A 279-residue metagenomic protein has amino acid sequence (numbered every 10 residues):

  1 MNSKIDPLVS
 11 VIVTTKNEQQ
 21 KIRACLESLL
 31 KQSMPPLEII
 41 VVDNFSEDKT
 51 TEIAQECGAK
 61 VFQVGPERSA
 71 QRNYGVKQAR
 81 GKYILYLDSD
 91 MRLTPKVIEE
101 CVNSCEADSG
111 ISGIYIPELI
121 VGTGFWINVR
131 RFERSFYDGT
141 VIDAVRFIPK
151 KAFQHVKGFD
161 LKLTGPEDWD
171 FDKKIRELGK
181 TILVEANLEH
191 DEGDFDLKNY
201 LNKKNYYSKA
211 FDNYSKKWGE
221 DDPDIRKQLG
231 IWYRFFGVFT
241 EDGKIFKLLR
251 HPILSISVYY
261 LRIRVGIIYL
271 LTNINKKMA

Functional and structural regions predicted by a protein language model:
E27-P36: Short, acidic, metal-binding catalytic loop of nucleotide-sugar glycosyltransferases
S28, D43-T51, M91-R92: A conserved acidic beta->alpha catalytic loop
Q63-A79, T140: Glycine-rich, basic loop-to-helix element that forms the pyrophosphate-binding segment of sugar-nucleotide handling
I84: Short aromatic/hydrophobic "clamp" motif used to bind/position activated sugar donors
R92-W126: Conserved donor NDP-sugar-binding/catalytic core segment of glycosyltransferases
R146, A152-K157, K162-N187, E192: A short, conserved alpha-helix in the catalytic core of glycosyltransferases
V184-K203, Y207-K216: Active-site donor/metal-binding and catalytic loop motifs of nucleotide-sugar-dependent glycosylation enzymes
K203-A279: Non-catalytic, C-terminal membrane-associated alpha-helical segments of glycosyltransferases
